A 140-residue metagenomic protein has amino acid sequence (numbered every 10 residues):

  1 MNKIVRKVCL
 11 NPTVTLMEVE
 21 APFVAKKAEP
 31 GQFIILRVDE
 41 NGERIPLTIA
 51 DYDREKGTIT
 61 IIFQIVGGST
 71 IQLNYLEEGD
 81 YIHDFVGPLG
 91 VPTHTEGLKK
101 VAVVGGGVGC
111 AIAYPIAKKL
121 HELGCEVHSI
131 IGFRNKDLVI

Functional and structural regions predicted by a protein language model:
M1-E78: Ferredoxin-reductase
G68-I140: FNR/FR-type flavoprotein reductase catalytic core
